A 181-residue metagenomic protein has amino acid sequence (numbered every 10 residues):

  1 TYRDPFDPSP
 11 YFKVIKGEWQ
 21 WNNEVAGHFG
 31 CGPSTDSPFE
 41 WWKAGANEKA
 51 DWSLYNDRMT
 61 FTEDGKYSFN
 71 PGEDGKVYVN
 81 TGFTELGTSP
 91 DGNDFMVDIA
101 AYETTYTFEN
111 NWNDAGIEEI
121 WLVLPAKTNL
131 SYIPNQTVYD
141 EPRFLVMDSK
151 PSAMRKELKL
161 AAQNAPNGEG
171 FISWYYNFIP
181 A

Functional and structural regions predicted by a protein language model:
T1-R3, G170-A181: A recurrent domain-boundary module in secreted/ectodomain proteins
Y2-Q20: N-terminal helix-cap/turn-to-beta initiation motif at the start of protein domains
W21-H28: Short polar catalytic/cofactor-binding loops
E24, G72-E73, Q163: Surface loops and adjacent helix of pleckstrin homology
F29-W52: Surface-exposed strand-loop-strand hairpins of Gram-negative outer-membrane beta-barrel proteins
N47-R155: Contiguous, well-ordered beta-strand patches that form the walls/edges of small beta-barrel/beta-sandwich domains
E157-L160, A181: Long, contiguous N-terminal structural blocks used for assembly/anchoring
K159-F171: Short, exposed beta-strand-loop hairpins at the edges of beta-sheets in extracellular/periplasmic proteins
